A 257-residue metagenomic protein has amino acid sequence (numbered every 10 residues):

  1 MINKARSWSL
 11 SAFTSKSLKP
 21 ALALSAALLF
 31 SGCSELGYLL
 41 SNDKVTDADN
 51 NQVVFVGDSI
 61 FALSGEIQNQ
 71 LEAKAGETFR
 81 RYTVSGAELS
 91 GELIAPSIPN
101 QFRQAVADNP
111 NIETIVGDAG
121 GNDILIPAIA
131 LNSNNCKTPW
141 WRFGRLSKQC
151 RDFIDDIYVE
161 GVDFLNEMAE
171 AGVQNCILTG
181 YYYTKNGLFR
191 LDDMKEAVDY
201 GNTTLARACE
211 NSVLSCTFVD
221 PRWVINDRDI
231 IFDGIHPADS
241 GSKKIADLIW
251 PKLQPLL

Functional and structural regions predicted by a protein language model:
M1-V56, I60-R80, R103, D108-N111 (+1 more regions): N-terminal secretory targeting modules
N50-F55, I60-D155: Conserved SGNH/GDSL esterase-like catalytic core that processes O-acyl groups on lipids and polysaccharides
S97, Q149-D156, D192-Y200, D233-G241: Alpha-helix N-cap and loop-to-helix initiation/capping positions
Q101-A105, N111, N202, A206 (+1 more regions): Histidine-centered active-site loop/cap adjacent to the catalytic His in serine esterases/O-acetyl transfer systems
D118-N122, V162-V198: Active-site segments of SGNH/GDSL-like serine hydrolases that catalyze O-acetyl group transfer/hydrolysis on lipids
I124-I129, K185-L188, I225-D229: Short acidic/His/Gly/Ser-rich catalytic and metal-binding motifs that mark active-site loops of diverse hydrolases
E160-I177, T204-V219, L256: A structural motif corresponding to the C-terminal end of an alpha-helix and its immediate exit/capping segment
Y183-P221, D239, K244: Substrate-gating cap/lid alpha-helix
